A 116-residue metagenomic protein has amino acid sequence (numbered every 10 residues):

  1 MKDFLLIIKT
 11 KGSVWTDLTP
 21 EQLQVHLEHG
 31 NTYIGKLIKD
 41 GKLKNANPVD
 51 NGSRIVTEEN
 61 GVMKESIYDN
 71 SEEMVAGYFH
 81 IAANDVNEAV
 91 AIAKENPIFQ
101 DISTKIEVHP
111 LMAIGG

Functional and structural regions predicted by a protein language model:
M1-G116: Conserved, structured core segments of small domains
